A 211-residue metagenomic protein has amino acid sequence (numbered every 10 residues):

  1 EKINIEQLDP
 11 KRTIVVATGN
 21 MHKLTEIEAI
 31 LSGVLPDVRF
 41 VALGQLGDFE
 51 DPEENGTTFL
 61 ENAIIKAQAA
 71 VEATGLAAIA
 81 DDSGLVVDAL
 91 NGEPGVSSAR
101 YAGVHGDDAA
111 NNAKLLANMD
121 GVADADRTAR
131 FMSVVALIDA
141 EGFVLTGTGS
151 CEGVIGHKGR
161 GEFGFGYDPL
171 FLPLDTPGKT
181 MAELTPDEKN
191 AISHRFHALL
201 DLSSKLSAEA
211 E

Functional and structural regions predicted by a protein language model:
K2-V15, M21-E211: Anionic-ligand binding patches
